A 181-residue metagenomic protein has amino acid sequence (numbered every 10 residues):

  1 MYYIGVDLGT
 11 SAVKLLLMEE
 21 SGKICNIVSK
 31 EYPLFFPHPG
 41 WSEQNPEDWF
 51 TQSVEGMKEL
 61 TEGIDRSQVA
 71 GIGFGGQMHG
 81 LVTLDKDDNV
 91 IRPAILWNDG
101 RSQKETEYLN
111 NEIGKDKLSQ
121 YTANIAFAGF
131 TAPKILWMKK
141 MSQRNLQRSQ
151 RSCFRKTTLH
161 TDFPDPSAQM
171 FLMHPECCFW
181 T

Functional and structural regions predicted by a protein language model:
M1-R92, Q120, R148: N-terminal glycine/serine-rich phosphate-binding loop of ATP-dependent small-molecule kinases, especially carbohydrate
Y2, L8-T10, L118-T181: Gly/Ser/Thr-rich active-site cleft segment
K14, W49-S53, S102-E105, K134 (+1 more regions): General structural feature for long, well-ordered alpha-helical segments within catalytic domains of soluble enzymes
S21, K86-D87, E112, M141-Q143: Short loop segments at secondary-structure junctions
E62-R66, N111, K140, R144: Secondary-structure boundary motif
D99: Carbohydrate-associated surface elements
Q103-G114: Hinge/lid segment of periplasmic solute-binding proteins
